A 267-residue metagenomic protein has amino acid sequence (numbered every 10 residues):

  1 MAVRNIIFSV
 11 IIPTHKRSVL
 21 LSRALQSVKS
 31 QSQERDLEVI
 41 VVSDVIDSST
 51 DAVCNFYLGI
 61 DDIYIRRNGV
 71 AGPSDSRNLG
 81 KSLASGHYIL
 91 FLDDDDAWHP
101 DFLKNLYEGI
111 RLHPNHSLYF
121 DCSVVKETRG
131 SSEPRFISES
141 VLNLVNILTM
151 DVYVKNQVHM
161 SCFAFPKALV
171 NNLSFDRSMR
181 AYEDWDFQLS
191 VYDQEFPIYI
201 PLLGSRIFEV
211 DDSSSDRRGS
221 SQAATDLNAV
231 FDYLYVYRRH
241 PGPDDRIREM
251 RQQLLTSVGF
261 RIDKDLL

Functional and structural regions predicted by a protein language model:
M1-S27: N-proximal low-complexity "stem/linker" segments adjacent to membrane-targeting elements
L25-Q26, G86, H99-R111: Short alpha-helix within the catalytic core of nucleotide-sugar-dependent glycosyltransferases
L25-R67: Acidic donor-binding segment of Leloir-type glycosyltransferases
N68-A84: Glycine-rich, basic loop-to-helix element that forms the pyrophosphate-binding segment of sugar-nucleotide handling
D75, K104-L169, R217-S220, Y237-E249: Flexible acidic/His/Gly-enriched loops in nucleotide-sugar-dependent glycosyltransferase catalytic domains
I89: Short aromatic/hydrophobic "clamp" motif used to bind/position activated sugar donors
D93-A97: The conserved acidic donor/metal-binding loop of glycosyltransferases
N143-L227: Conserved nucleotide-sugar donor-binding catalytic segment
